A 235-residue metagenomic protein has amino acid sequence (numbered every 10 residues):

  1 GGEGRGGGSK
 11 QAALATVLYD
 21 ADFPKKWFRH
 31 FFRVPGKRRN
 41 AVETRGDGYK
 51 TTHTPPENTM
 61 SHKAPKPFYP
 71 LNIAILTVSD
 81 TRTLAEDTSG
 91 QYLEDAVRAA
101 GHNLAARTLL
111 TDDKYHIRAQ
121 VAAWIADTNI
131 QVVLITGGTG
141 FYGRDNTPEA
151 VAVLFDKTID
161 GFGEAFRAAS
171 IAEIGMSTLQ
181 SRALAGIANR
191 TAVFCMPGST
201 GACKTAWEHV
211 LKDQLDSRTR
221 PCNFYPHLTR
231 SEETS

Functional and structural regions predicted by a protein language model:
G1-E3: Glycine-biased, low-complexity coil/linker segments
R5, R29, R33, R38-R39 (+1 more regions): Basic polycationic patches enriched in arginine
G7-Q11, T16, G36, D47: Short linear segments in intrinsically disordered or otherwise low-structure-confidence regions
G8, D22, W27, T52-S235: Non-catalytic beta/alpha edge segments that cap or flank active sites
A15-R29, K37: Cationic, amphipathic, low-complexity segments that mediate targeting or membrane/lipid association
D20-A21, F31, A41, G48 (+1 more regions): Short hydrophobic alpha-helical segments enriched in small aliphatic residues
